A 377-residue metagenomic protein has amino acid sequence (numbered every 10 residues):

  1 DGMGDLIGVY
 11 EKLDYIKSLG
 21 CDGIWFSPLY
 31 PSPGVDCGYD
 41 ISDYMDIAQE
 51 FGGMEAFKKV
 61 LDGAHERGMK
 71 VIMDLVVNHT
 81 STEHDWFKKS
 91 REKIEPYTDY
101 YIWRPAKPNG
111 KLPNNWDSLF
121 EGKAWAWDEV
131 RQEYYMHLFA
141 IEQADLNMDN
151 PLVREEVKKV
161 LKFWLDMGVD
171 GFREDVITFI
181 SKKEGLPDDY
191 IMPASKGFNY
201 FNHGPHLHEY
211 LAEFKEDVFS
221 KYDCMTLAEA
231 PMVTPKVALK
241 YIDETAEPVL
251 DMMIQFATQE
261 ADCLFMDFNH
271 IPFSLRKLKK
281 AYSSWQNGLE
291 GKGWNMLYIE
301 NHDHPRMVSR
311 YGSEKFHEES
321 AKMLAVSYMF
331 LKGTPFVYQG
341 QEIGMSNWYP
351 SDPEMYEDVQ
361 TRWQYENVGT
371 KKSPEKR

Functional and structural regions predicted by a protein language model:
D1-R377: Active-site and adjacent substrate-binding regions of carbohydrate-active enzymes
